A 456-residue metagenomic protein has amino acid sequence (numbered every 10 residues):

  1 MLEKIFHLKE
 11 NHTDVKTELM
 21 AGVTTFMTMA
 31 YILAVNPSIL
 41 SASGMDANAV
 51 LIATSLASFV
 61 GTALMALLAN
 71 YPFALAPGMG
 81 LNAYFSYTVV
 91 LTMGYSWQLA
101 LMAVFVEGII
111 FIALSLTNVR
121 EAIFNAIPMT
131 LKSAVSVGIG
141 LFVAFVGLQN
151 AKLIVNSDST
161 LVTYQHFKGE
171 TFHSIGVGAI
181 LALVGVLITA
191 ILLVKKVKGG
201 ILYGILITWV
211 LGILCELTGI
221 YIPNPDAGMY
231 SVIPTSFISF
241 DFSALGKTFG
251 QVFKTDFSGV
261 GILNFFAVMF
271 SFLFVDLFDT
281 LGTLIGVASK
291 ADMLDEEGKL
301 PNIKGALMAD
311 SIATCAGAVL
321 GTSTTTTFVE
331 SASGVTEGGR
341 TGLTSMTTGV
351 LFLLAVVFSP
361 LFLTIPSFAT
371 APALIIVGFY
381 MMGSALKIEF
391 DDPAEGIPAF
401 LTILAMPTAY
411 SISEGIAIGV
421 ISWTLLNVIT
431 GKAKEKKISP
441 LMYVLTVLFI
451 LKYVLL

Functional and structural regions predicted by a protein language model:
M1-A49, Q165-K168, I205, W209-I303 (+1 more regions): Helix-loop-helix hairpins and the membrane-proximal interhelical loops of multi-pass alpha-helical transport proteins
L2-N36, A57, G78-Y87, L91-I139 (+1 more regions): Helix-loop-helix junctions within the multi-pass membrane cores of secondary transporters/permeases
H12, K16, V184, F266-F270 (+3 more regions): Alpha-helical membrane-protein architecture signal
L19, I39, I123, G199 (+3 more regions): Residue-level signature of catalytic and energy-coupling elements of molecular machines, predominantly ATP/GTP-dependent
G44-A63: Loop-to-helix transition at the N-terminal end of transmembrane alpha-helices
A47-N48, F73, W97, I412: Membrane-helix interface/capping residues of multi-pass secondary transporters
G61-A74, A190-K196, S271-D279, D310-L320 (+3 more regions): Transmembrane alpha-helix interface/packing and boundary motifs in multi-pass membrane proteins, characterized by
M93-V210, M346-L456: Membrane-embedded alpha-helical modules
